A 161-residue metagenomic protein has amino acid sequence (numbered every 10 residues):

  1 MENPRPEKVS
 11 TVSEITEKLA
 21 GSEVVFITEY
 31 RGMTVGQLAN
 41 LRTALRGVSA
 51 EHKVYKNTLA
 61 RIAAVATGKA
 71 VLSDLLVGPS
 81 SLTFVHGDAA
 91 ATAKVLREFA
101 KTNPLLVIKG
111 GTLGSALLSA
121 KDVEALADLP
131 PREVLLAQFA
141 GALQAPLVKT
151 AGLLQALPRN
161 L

Functional and structural regions predicted by a protein language model:
M1-T112, L126: Positively charged, polar, low-complexity stretches
V24, E29, K121-L126, A140 (+1 more regions): Short hinge/gating elements
G87-K94, K121, V134, A145 (+1 more regions): Generic recognition of short, well-ordered alpha-helical interface segments
I108-A137, G141: A short, charged helix-loop
L129, L135-L161: GST superfamily/GST-like fold recognition
